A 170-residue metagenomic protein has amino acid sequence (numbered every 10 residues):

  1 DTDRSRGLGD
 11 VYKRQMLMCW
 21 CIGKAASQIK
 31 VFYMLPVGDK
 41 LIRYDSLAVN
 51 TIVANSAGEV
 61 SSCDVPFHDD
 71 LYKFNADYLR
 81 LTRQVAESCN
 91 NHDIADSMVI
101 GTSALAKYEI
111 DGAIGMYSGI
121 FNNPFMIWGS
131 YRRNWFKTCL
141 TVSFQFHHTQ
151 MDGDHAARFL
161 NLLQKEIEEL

Functional and structural regions predicted by a protein language model:
D1-Y12: Single conserved hydrophobic/aromatic residue that forms the stacking wall/gate of nucleotide- or nucleobase-binding
R6, I114-Y117, Q145, Q150: Flexible, P/S/T/G-rich "lid" or insertion loops adjacent to the active sites of thioester-utilizing
R6, S46-D69, C139-Q145: Acyl/amide activation-and-transfer machinery of modular secondary-metabolite enzymes
D10-Q28, L140-F159: Acyl activation and transfer enzymes in specialized metabolism, enriched for ANL adenylate-forming modules
K13-V49: Hydrophobic "lid/gating" helix adjacent to the active-site nucleophile that controls access to an acyl-thioester pocket
V53-I110: Helical lid/core segments from catalytic subdomains that handle acyl or acyl-like groups
L81-C89, D93, M126-I127, F144-F146 (+1 more regions): Plant-skewed but cross-kingdom recognition/interaction modules and surfaces
D96-A104, Y108-C139: Flexible, Gly/Pro-enriched loop and linker segments at secondary-structure and domain junctions
